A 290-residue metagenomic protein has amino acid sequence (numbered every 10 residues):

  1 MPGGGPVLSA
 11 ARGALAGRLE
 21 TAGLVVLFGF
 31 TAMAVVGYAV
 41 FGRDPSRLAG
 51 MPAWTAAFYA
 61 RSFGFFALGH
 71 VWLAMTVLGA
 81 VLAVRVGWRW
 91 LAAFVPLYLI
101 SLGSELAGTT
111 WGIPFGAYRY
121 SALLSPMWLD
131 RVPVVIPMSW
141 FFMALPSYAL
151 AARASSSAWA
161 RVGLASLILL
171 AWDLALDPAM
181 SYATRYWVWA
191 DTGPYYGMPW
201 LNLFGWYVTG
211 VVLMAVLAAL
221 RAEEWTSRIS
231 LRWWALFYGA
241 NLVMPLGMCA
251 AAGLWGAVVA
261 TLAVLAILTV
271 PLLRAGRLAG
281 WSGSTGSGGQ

Functional and structural regions predicted by a protein language model:
P2-Q290: Aromatic-rich, lipid-facing transmembrane alpha helices and their immediate juxtamembrane interface loops in integral
